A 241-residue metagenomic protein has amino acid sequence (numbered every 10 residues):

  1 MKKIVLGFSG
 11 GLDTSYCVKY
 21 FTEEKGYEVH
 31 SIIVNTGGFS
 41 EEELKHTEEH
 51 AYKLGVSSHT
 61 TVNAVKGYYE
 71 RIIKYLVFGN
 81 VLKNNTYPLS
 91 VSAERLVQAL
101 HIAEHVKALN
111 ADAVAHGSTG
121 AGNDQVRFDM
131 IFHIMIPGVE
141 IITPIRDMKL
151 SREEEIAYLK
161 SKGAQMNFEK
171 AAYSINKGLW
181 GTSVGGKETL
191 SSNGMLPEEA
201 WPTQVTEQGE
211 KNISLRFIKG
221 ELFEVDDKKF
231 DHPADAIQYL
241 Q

Functional and structural regions predicted by a protein language model:
M1-Q241: Nucleotide-activated chemistry modules centered on ATP-dependent adenylation/adenylyltransferase
